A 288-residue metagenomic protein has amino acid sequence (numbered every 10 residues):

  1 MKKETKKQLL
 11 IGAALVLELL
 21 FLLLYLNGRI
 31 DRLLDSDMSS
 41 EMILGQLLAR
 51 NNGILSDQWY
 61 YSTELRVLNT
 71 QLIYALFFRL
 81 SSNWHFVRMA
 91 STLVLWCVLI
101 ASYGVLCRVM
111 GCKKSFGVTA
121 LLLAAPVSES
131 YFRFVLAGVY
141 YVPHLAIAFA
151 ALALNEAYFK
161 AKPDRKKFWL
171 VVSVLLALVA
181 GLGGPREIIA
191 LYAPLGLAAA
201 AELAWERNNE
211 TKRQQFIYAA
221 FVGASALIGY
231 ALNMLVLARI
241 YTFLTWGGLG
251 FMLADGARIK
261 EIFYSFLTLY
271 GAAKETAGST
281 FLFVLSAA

Functional and structural regions predicted by a protein language model:
G12, A90-K114, A150-A153: Transmembrane-helix motifs of polytopic, lipid-linked glycan transferases
N27-S36, A49-L72, H85-F86: Membrane-proximal lumenal/periplasmic loop motifs of glycosylation machinery
L34, T63, V67, M110-F159 (+1 more regions): Membrane-interface micro-motifs in multi-pass membrane enzymes
S40, Q46, Y140-K162, W169 (+1 more regions): Specific aromatic-rich, kink-prone transmembrane helix
S40-Q46, Y60-N83, E261-A272: Short hydrophobic/aromatic helix or loop-helix immediately within or flanking a transmembrane segment in polytopic
G53, L72-V94, M110, K274-E275: Juxtamembrane segments of multi-pass membrane glycosylation machinery that transfer sugars from lipid-linked donors
I73, F78, A204, Y218-A287: Membrane-lumen/periplasm interface segments of specific transmembrane helices in polyprenyl phosphate-linked
F168-G196, I228: Membrane-interface alpha helices of multi-pass inner-membrane proteins
